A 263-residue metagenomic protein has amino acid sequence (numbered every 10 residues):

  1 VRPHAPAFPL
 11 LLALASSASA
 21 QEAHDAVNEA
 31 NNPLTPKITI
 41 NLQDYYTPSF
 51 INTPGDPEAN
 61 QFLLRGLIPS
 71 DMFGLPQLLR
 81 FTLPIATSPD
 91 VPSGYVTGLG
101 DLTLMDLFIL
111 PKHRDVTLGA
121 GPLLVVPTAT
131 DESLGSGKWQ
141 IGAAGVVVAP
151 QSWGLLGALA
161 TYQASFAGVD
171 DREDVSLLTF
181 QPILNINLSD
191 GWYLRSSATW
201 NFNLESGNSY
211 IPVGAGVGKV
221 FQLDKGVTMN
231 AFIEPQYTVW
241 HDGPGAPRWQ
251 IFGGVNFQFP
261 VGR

Functional and structural regions predicted by a protein language model:
V1-F8: Bacterial N-terminal signal peptides that target proteins for export
L12: Calcium-binding acidic motifs and repeat modules
A15-S17: N-terminal signal peptide c-region/cleavage motif recognized by signal peptidases
A20-R263: Transmembrane beta-barrel domains of Gram-negative outer membranes and organellar outer membranes
